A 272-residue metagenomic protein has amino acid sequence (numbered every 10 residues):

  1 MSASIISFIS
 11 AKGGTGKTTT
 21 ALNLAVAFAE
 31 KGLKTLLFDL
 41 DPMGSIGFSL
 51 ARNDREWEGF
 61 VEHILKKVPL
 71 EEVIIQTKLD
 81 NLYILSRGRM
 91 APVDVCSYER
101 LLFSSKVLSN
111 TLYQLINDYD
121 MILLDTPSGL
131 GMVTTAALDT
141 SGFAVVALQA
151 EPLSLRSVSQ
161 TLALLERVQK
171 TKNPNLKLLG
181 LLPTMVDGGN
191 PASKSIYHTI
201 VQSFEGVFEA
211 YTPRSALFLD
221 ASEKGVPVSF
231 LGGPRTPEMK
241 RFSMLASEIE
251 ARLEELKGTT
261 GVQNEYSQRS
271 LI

Functional and structural regions predicted by a protein language model:
M1-I272: P-loop NTP-binding core
